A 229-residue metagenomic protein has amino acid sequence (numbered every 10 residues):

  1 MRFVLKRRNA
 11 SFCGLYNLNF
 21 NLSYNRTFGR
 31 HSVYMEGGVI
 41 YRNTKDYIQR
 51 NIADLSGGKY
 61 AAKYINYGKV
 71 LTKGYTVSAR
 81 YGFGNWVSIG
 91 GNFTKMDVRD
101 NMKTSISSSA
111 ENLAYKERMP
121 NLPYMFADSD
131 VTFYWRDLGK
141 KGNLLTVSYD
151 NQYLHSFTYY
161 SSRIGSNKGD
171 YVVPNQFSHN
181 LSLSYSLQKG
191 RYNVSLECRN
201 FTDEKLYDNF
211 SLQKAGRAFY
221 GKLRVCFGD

Functional and structural regions predicted by a protein language model:
M1-R8, G57-Y64, K73, S108-Y115 (+3 more regions): Extracytoplasmic loops and strand-loop junctions of Gram-negative outer membrane beta-barrel proteins
M1-V4, Y47-S56, M96, D100-A110 (+2 more regions): Outer-membrane beta-barrel translocator domains and adjoining extracellular loop/strand segments of Gram-negative
S11-I65, L71: Membrane-embedded beta-barrel scaffold of Gram-negative outer-membrane proteins
G14-L18, Y41, K69-K73, N121-A127 (+2 more regions): Residues that define the transmembrane beta-barrel architecture of outer-membrane proteins
L15, F28-S32, G84-W86, Y124 (+3 more regions): Strand-connecting loop/turn motifs
F20-R26, Y75-Y81, G91, A127-F133 (+4 more regions): Residues on the lipid-exposed face of transmembrane beta-strands in outer-membrane beta-barrel proteins
M35, I40-T44, K63-T158: Gram-negative outer-membrane beta-barrel transporters
K45, I89, Q152-S178, S182-D229: C-terminal beta-signal and adjacent terminal beta-strands/loops of Gram-negative outer-membrane beta-barrel proteins
